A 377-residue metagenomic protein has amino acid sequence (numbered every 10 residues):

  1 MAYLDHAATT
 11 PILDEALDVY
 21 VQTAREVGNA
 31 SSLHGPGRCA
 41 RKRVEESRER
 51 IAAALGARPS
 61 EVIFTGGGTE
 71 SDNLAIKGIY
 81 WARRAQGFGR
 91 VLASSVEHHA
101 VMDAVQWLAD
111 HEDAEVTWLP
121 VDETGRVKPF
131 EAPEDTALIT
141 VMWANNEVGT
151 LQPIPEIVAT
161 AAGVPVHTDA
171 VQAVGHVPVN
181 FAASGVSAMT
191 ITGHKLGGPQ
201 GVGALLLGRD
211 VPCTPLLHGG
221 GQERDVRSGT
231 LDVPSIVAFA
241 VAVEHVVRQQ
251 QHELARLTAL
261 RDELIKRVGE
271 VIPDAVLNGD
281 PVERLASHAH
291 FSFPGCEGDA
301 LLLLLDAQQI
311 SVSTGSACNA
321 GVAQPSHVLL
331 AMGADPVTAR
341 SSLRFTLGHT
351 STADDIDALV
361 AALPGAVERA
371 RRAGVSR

Functional and structural regions predicted by a protein language model:
M1-R377: Pyridoxal 5′-phosphate
